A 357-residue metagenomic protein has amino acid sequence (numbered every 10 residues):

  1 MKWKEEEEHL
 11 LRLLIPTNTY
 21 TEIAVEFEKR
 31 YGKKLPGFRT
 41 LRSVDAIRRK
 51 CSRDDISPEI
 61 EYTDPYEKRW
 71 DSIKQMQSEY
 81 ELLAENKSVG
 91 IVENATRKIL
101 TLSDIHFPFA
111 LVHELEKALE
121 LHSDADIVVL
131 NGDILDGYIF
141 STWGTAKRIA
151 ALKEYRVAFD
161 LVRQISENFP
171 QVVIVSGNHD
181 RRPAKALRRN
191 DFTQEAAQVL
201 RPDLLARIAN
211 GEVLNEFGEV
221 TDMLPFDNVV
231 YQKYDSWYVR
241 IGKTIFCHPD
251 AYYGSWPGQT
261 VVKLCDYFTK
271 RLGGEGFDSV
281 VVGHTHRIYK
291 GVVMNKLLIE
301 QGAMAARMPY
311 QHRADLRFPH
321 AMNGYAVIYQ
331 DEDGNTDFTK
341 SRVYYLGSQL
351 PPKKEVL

Functional and structural regions predicted by a protein language model:
M1-N18: Short, amphipathic alpha-helical "recognition" segments used to contact nucleic acids or chromatin
T21-P36: DNA-recognition alpha helix
G32-E67: Major-groove recognition helix of helix-turn-helix-like DNA-binding domains
E61-D160, N168: N-terminal active-site segment of His-dependent metallophosphoesterases
S103-H106, G132-D136, N178-R182, P249-A251 (+2 more regions): Active-site metal-binding loops of divalent metal-dependent hydrolases
I134-Y155, P183-V199, G291-V293: Metal-dependent catalytic neighborhoods of phosphoester/phosphodiester hydrolases
Y155, F159-S279, T285: Conserved catalytic scaffold of divalent metal-dependent phosphoesterases
D250-R342, L350-E355: Conserved beta-sheet core of the metallophosphoesterase superfamily
